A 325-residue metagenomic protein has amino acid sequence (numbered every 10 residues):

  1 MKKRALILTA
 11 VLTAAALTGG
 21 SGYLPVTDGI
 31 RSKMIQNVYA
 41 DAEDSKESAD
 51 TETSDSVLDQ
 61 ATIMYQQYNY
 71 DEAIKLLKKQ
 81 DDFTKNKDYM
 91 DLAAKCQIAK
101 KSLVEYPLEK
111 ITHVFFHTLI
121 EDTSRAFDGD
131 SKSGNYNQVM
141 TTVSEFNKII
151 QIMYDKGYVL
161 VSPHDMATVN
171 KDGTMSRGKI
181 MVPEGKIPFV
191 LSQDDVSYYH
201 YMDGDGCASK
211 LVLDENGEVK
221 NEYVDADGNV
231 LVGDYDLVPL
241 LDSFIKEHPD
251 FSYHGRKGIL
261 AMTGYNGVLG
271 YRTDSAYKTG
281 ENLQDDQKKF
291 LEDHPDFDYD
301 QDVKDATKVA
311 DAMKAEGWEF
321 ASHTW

Functional and structural regions predicted by a protein language model:
K2-G29: Sec-dependent N-terminal signal peptides of Gram-positive bacterial secreted proteins and lipoproteins
P25-V104, L108-E109: N-terminal, intrinsically disordered, polar/charged segments of Gram-positive cell-envelope systems that serve as
A40, D88-P188, Y198-E215: N-terminal pre-catalytic segment of deacetylase/amide-hydrolase enzymes
E52-D55, M64-D71, Y136-N147, G228-Y235 (+1 more regions): Soluble non-cytosolic domains of exported or imported proteins
D59-I63, D71, K75-K78, S144-Q151 (+3 more regions): Solvent-exposed, polar/charged alpha-helical surfaces in well-ordered, non-transmembrane soluble domains, broadly
N69, Y158, G317-W318: Residue-level recognition of short, well-ordered coil/turn positions that link secondary-structure elements
E109, V114-R125, G173-M175, V182-F189 (+1 more regions): Metal-dependent polysaccharide deacetylase catalytic core of the NodB/CE4 family, i.e., the active-site-bearing domain
